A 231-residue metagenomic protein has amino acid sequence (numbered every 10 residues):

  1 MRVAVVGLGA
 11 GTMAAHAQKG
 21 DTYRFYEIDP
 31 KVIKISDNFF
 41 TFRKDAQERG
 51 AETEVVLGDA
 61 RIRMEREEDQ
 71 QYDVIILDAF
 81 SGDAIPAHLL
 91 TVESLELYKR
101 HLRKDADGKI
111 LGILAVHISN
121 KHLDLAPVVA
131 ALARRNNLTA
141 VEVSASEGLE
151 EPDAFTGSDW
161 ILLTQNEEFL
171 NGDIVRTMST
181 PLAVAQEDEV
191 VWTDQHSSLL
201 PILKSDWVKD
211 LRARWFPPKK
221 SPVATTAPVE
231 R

Functional and structural regions predicted by a protein language model:
M1-A131, N136-E142: The AdoMet/dcAdoMet-binding core of the Class I SAM-like
M1-A4, T22, F39-D45, A51 (+4 more regions): Soluble small-group transferase modules, centered on the S-adenosyl donor enzyme superfamily
